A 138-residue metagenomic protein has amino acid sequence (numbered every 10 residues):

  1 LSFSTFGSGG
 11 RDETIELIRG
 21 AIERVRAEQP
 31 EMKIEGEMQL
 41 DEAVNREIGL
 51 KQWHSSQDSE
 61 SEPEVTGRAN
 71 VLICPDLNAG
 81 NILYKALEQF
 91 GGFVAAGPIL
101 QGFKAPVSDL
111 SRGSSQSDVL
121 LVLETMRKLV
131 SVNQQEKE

Functional and structural regions predicted by a protein language model:
L1-D41: Glycine-rich phosphate/diphosphate-binding loop of Rossmann-like nucleotide-binding domains
R26-E138: Glycine-rich phosphate/nucleotide-binding loop
